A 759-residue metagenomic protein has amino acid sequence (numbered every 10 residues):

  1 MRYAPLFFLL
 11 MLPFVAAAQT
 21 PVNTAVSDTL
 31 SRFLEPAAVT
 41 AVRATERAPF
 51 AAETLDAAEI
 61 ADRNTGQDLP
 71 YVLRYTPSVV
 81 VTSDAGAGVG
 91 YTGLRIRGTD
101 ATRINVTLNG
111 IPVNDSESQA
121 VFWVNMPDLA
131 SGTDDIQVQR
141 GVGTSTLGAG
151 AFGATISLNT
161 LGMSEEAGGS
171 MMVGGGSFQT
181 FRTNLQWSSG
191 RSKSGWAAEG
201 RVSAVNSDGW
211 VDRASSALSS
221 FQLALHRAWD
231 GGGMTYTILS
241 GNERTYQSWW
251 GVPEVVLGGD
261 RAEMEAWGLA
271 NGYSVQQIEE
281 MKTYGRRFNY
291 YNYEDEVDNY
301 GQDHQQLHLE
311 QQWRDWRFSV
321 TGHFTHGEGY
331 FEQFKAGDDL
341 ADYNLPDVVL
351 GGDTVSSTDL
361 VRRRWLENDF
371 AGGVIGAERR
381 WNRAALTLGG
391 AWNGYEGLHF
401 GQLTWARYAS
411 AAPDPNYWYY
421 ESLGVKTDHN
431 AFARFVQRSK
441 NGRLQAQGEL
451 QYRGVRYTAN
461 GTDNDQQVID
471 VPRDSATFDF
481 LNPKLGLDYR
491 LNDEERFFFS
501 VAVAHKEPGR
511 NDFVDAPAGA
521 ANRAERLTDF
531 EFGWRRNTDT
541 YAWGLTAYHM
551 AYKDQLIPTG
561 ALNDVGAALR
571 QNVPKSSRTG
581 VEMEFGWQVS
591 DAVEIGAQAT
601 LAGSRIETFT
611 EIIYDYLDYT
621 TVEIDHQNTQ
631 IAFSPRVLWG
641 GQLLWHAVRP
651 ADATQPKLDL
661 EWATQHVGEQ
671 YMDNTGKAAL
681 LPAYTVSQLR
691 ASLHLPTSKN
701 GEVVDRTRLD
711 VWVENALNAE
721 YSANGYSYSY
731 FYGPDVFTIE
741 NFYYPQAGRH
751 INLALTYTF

Functional and structural regions predicted by a protein language model:
L30-G66, G93: N-terminal periplasmic "start-of-domain" segments of outer-membrane beta-barrel proteins
P70-P112, D134: Extracytoplasmic beta-strand/coil segments of soluble accessory domains associated with Gram-negative outer-membrane
P112-R140, L161, V252, V256: Short acidic/polar hinge/loop motifs at secondary-structure boundaries that mediate gating or recognition
S145, A154-R191, R201-D212: Short strand-turn segments of transmembrane beta-barrel domains in outer membranes, especially the first one or two
L239-N242, Y291, V436, D488 (+3 more regions): Conserved C-terminal beta-signal and adjacent last beta-strands/turns of outer-membrane beta-barrel proteins
Q312, R317-H323, R490, R496-A502 (+3 more regions): Membrane-embedded beta-barrel scaffold of Gram-negative outer-membrane proteins
A391-N393, P415-Y552, S590, T600: Structural signature of Gram-negative outer-membrane beta-barrels, strongest in the C-terminal barrel of TonB-dependent
R443, H549-A551, Q571-Y671, T756-T758: Gram-negative outer-membrane beta-barrel transporters
